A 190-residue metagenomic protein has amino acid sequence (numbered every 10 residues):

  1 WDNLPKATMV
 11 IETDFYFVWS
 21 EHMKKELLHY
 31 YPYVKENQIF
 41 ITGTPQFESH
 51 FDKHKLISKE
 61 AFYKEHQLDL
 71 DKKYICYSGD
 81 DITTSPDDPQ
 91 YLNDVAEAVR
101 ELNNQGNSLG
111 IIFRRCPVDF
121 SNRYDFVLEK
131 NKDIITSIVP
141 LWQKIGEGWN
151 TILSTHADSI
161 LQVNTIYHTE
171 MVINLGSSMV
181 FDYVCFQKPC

Functional and structural regions predicted by a protein language model:
W1, V18-S20, S78, R114-R115 (+1 more regions): Short His-Asn-centered micro-motif
W1-F51, F120, V180: Active-site and donor-binding regions of nucleotide-sugar-utilizing enzymes
L4-P5, S58, I160-L161: Short acidic active-site motifs
T13-D14, K35-N37, N107-L109, Q187-P189: A short helix->loop->beta-strand "cap" motif at the edges of active sites that frequently abuts
F15, Y74, G110, E170-M171: Structural motif
L27, A157-C190: A donor-sugar binding/catalytic signature common to diverse glycosyltransferases and related nucleotide-sugar
L28-Y30, P89, D125-F126, V184-Q187: Short amphipathic alpha-helical segments
P45-I145, N150: Conserved catalytic-core segment of nucleotide-activated headgroup transferases in glycan assembly
